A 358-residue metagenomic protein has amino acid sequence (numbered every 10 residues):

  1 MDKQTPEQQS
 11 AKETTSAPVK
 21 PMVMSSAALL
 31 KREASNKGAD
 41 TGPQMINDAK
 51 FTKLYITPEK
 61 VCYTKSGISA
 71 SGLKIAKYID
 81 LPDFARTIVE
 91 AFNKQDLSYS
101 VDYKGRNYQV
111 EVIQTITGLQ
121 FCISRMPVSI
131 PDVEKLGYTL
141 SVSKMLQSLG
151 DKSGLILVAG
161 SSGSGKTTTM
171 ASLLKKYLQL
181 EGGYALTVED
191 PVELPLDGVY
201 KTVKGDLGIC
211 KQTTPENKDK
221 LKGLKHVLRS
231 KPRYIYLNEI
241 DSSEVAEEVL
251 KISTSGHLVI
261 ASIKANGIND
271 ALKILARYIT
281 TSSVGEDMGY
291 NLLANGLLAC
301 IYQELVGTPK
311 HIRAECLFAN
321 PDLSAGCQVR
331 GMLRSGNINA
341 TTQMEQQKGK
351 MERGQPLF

Functional and structural regions predicted by a protein language model:
M1-P21, A28: N-terminal acidic, proline/glycine-rich, low-complexity intrinsically disordered segments
V23-K104, Q109-F358: Short, flexible helix-loop junctions that flank or precede catalytic/ligand sites
